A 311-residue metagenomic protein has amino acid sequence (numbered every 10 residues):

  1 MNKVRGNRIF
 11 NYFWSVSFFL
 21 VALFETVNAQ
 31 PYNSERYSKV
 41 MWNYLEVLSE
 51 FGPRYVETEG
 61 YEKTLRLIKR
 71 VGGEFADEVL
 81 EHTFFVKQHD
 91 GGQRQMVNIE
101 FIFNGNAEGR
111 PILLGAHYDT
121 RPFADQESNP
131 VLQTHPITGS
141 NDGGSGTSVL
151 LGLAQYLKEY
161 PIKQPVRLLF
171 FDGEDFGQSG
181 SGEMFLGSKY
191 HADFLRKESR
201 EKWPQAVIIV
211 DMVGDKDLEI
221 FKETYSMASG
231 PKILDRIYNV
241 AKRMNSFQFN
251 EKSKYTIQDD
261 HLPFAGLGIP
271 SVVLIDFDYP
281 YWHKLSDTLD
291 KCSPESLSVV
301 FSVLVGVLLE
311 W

Functional and structural regions predicted by a protein language model:
N2-W14: Bacterial N-terminal signal peptides that target proteins for export
W14-E25: Bacterial N-terminal signal peptides
P31-E35, E50-G60, V86-H89, L132-G143 (+5 more regions): Second-shell loop/turn segments in exported
N43-N106: A non-catalytic alpha/beta surface segment that caps or lines the substrate-entry region of metallo-dependent hydrolase
R54-V56, F85-H89, G105-E108, Y118-P122 (+5 more regions): Solvent-exposed loop/turn segments at secondary-structure junctions within structured extracellular/periplasmic domains
E100, P111-G115, R167-F170, Q205-D211 (+1 more regions): Structural recognition of the beta-strand scaffold that forms the well-ordered cores of secreted hydrolase catalytic
T134-R236, T256, H261: Acidic/histidine-rich catalytic neighborhood of metal-dependent amide-processing enzymes
A206, V213-W311: Active-site-adjacent substrate-binding region of metalloamidase/peptidase-like peptide-processing proteins
